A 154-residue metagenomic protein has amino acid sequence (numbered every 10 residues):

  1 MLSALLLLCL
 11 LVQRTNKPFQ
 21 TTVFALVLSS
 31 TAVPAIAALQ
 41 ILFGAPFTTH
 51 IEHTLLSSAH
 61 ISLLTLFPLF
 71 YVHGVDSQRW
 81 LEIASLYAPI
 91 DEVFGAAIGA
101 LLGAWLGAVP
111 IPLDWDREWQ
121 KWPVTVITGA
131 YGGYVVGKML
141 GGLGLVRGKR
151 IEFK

Functional and structural regions predicted by a protein language model:
M1, C9-F24, A37-S57, V75 (+3 more regions): Membrane-lumen (extracellular) interface motif
M1-L6, V23-A38, T54-T65, L101-L102 (+1 more regions): Mid-membrane cores of alpha-helical transmembrane segments in multi-pass membrane proteins, especially transporters
F19-T21, D76-A84, G148-K154: Interhelical loop segments of eukaryotic multi-pass membrane proteins
T31-E92: Membrane-proximal helix-loop-helix units in multi-pass membrane proteins
R79-L101, E118-P123: Membrane-helix boundary/juxtamembrane motif in polytopic membrane proteins
Q120-G137: Extracellular loop 3-seventh transmembrane helix
V135-K154: C-terminal helix/juxtamembrane-tail motif
